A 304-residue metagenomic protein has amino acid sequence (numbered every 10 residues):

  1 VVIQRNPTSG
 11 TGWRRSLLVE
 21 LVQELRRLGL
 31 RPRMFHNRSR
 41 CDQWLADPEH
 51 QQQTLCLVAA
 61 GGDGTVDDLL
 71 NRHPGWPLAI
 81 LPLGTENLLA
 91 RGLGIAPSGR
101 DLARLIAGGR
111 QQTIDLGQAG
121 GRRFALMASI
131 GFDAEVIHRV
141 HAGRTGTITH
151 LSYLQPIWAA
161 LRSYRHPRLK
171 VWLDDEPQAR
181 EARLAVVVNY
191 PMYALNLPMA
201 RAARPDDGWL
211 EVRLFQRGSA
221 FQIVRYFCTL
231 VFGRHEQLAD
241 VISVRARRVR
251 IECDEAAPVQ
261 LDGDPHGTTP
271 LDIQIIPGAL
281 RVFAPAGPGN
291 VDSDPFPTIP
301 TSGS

Functional and structural regions predicted by a protein language model:
V1-L57, D67, D101-R104, R110 (+2 more regions): ATP/NTP phosphate-donor binding region
V2, V19, R27-L28, F35-H36 (+1 more regions): Catalytic core of DAGKc-family lipid kinases
Q4-R5, G61, Q216, C253: Short beta-strand/turn micro-motifs composed of small residues that flank or help shape donor/cofactor-binding pockets
P7, A60-G62, L81-L83: Glycine-rich beta-strand-to-loop/alpha-helix junction loops that act as flexible
G64-L69, L88: Short glycine/serine/threonine-rich phosphate/pyrophosphate-binding segments that cradle anionic phosphate groups
S129, D133, V186-R201, P265: Glycine-rich phosphate/pyrophosphate-binding beta-alpha loops
R144-S152, Y193, P198-Q222: Gly/Ser/Thr-rich active-site loops/lids in small-molecule metabolic enzymes that frequently grip phosphoryl groups
L173, A179, R204, L214-S304: ATP/nucleoside-binding phosphotransfer catalytic cores, i.e., glycine-rich phosphate-binding loops
